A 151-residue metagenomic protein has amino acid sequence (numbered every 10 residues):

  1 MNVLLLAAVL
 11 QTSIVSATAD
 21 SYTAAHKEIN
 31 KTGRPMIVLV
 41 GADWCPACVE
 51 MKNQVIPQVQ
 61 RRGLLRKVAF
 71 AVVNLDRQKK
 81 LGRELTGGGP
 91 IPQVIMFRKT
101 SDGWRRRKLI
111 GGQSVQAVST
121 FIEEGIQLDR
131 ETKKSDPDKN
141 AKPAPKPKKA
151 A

Functional and structural regions predicted by a protein language model:
M1-S16, K142-A151: N-terminal targeting signals for export/organelle localization
V15-D20, V40, I56, Q60-K80: Thiol-based oxidoreductase modules, predominantly thioredoxin-like and allied folds used for disulfide exchange
A17-P35: A short beta-strand-turn-helix
E28, L81-T86: Short amphipathic alpha-helix with an adjacent loop that forms part of the alpha/beta core around
G33-M36, G41-W44, P90: Short pre-active-site segment immediately N-terminal to redox-active cysteine/selenocysteine motifs in thiol-based
V40-Q54: Conserved redox-active cysteine motifs that mediate thiol-disulfide chemistry, especially di-cysteine Cys-X(1-2)-Cys
A47-V49, K79-G82, G103-R106: Extracytoplasmic/secreted cell-surface and envelope-processing proteins
G89-K142: Non-catalytic, surface beta->alpha helical segment in thiol-disulfide oxidoreductase systems
